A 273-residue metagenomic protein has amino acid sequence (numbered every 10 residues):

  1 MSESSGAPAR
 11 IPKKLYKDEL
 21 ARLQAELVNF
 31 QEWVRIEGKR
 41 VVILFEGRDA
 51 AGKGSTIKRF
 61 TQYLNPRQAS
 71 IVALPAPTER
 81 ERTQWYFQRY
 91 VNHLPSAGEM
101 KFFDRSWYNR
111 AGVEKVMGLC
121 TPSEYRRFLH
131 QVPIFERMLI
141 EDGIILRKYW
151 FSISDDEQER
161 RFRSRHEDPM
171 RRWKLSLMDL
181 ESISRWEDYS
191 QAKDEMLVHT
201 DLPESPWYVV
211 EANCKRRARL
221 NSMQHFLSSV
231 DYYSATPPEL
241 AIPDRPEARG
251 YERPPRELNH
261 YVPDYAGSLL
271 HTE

Functional and structural regions predicted by a protein language model:
M1-E273: Glycine-rich phosphate-binding loop of ATP-dependent small-molecule kinases
